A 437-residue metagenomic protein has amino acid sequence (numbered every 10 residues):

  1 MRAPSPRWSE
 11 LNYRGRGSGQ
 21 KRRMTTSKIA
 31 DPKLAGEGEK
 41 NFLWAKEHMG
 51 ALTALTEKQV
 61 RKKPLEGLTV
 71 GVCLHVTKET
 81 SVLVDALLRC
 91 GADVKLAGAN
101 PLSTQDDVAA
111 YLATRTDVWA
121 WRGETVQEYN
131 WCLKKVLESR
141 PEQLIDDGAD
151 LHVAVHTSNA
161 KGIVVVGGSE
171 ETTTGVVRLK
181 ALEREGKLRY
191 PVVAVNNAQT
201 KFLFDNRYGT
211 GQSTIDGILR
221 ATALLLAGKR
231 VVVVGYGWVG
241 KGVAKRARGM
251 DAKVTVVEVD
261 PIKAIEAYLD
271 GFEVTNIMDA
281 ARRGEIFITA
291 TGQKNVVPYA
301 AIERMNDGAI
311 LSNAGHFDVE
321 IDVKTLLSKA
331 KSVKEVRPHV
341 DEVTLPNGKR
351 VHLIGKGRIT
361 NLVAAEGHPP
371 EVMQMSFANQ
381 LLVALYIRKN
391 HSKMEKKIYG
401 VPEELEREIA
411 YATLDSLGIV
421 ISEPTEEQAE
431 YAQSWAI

Functional and structural regions predicted by a protein language model:
T25, L34-M49, E66-T69, T77 (+3 more regions): Adenosine-phosphate binding glycine-rich loop
T25-L65, L96-K229: Glycine/serine-rich phosphate-binding loop and adjoining beta1-alpha1 elements at the start of nucleotide-handling
L74-G91, D205, G209-G284, T289-K294: Glycine-rich phosphate/diphosphate-binding loop of Rossmann-like nucleotide-binding domains
G91-A92, A160-V164, Y190, D251-A252 (+2 more regions): A short helix->loop->beta-strand "cap" motif at the edges of active sites that frequently abuts
E142-A149, D270-L326, K331: Rossmann-like NAD(P)-binding element
K161-T173, E303-V343, H352, A432: ADP-ribose/adenylate-binding Rossmann-like module
